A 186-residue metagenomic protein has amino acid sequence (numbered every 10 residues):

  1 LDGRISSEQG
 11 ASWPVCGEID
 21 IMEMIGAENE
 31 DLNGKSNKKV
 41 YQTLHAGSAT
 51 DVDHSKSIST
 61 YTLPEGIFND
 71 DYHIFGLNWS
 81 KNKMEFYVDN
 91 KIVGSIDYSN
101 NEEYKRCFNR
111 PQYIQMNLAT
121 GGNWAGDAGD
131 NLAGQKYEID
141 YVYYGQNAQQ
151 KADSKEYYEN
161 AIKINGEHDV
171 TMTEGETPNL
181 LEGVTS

Functional and structural regions predicted by a protein language model:
L1, T185-S186: Accessible peptide chain termini
L1-E159: GH16 jelly-roll
E159-T185: Solvent-exposed, low-complexity, repeat-rich "mucin-like" stalks and linkers
